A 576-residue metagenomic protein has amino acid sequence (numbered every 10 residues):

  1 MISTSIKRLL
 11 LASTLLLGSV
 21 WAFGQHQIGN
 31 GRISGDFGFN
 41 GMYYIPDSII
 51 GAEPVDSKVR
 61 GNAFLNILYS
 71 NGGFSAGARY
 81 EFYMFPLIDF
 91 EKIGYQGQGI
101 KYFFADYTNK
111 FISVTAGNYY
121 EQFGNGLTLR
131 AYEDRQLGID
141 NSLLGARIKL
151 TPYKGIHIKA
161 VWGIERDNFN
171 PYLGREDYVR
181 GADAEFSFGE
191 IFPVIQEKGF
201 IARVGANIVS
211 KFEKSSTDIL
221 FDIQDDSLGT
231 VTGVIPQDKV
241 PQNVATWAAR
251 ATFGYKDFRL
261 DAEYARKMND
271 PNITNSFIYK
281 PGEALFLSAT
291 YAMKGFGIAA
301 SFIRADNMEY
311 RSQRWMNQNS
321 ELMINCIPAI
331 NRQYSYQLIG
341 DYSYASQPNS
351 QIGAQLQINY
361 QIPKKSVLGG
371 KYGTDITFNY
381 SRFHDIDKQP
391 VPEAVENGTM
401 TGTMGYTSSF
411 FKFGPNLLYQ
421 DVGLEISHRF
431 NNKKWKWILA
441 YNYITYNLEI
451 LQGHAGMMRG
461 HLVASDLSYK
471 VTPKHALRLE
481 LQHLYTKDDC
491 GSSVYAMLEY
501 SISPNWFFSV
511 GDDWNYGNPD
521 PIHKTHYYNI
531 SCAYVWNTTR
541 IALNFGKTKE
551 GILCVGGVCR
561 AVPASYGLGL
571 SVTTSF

Functional and structural regions predicted by a protein language model:
M1-S34, S575-F576: Bacterial Sec-dependent N-terminal signal peptides
Q25-I33, Y69-A76, D106-F111, T115 (+7 more regions): Short loop/turn motifs that connect adjacent beta-strands in outer-membrane beta-barrel proteins
H26-E53, F383: Short glycine/proline- and aromatic-enriched beta-strand/turn motifs that initiate or cap beta-hairpins
G38, E53-D56, V194-G199, A206-I208 (+1 more regions): Exposed, low-structure sequence patches enriched in small/polar residues
V55-S70, G77: Long, low-hydrophobicity, solvent-exposed regions enriched in small/turn-prone and acidic residues
R60-F64, Q98-F103, N141-G145, R180 (+4 more regions): Short alpha-helical segments and helix-capping/turn motifs at coil-helix boundaries
L68-S70, F74-E165, V194-Q196, K294-W315: Outer membrane beta-barrel
I139-D238, Q242-W247, T252: Hydrophobic, small-residue-rich alpha-helical packing segments that form membrane-like cores
